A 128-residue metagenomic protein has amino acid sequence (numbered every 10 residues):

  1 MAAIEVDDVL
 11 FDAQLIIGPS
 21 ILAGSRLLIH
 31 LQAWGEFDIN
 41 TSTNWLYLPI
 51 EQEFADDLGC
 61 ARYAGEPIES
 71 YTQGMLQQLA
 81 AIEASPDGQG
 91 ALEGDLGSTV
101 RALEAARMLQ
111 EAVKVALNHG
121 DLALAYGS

Functional and structural regions predicted by a protein language model:
M1-A61: Betabetaalpha-Me/HNH-type nuclease active-site subdomain
D56-S128: C-terminal, well-folded lobe of enzymatic/effector domains
